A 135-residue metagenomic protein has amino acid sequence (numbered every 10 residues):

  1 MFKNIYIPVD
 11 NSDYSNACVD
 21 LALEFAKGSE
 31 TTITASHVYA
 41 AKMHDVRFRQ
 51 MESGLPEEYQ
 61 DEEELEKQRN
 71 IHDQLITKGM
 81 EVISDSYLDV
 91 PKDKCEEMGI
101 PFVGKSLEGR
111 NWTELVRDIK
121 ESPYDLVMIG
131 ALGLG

Functional and structural regions predicted by a protein language model:
M1-N70: Small/aliphatic-rich secondary-structure junction motif
F2, I129-G130: Conserved short hydrophobic patches within well-ordered secondary structure
V9, S106, A131: Conserved residues at beta->alpha junctions
H37, A131-L132: Short secondary-structure boundary segments
M43-V46, E66, Q74-V127: Structural beta-alpha unit
S53-Y59, S122-I129: Short, structured secondary-structure boundary patches
